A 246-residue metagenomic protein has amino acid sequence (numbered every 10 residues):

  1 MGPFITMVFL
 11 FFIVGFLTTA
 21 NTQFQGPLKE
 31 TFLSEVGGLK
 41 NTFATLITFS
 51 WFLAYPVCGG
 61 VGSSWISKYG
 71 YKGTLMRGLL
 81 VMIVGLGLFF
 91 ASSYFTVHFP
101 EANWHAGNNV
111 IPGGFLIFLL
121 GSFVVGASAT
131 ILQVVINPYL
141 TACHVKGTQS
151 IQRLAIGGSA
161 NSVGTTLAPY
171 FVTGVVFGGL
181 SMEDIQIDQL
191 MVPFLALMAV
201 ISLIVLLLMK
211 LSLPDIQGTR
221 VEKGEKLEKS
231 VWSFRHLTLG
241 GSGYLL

Functional and structural regions predicted by a protein language model:
M1-V14, H105-N109, G114, S233: Cytosolic juxtamembrane N-terminal segment immediately preceding the first transmembrane helix of multi-pass
G2-L33, Q133-N137: Extracytoplasmic
G15, L80-I111: C-terminal ends and interior cores of transmembrane alpha-helices in multi-pass membrane transporters/permeases
T45-S67: Central cavity-lining transmembrane alpha-helices of secondary-active solute carriers, predominantly the Major
G121-S159: Cytoplasmic helix-loop-helix junction between adjacent transmembrane helices in 12-TM secondary transporters
Q149-F177: Glycine-rich segments within core transmembrane alpha-helices of 12-TM secondary carriers
A168, V172-L180, L195-K223, G243: C-terminal membrane-cytosol helix-exit motif in multi-pass small-molecule transporters
